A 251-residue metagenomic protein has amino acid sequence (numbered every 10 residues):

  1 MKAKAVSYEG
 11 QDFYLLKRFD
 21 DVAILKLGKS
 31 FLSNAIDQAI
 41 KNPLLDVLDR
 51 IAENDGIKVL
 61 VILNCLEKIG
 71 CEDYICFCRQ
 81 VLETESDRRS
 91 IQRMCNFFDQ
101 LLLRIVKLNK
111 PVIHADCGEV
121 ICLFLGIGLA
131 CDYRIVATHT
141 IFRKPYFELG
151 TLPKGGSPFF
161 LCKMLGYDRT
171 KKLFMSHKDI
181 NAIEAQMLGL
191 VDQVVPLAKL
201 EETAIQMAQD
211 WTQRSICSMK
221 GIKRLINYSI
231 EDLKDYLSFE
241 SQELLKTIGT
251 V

Functional and structural regions predicted by a protein language model:
M1-L63: Conserved CoA-thioester-binding segment of acyl-CoA-metabolizing enzymes
I62, I75, I127-G128, A185 (+1 more regions): Hydrophobic/aromatic residues within transmembrane alpha-helices of multi-pass small-molecule transporters
N64-F97: Glycine- (often His-adjacent) and acidic-residue-rich active-site loop that binds/positions the CoA thioester
I69, F97-L149: Glycine-rich beta-to-alpha active-site loop
L103, L125-G126, F159, K171 (+1 more regions): Alpha-helical segments flanking ligand/cofactor-binding loops in enzyme cores
Y133, K172, S176-K178, Q193: Well-ordered beta-strand positions
I135-T140, V191-F239: C-terminal long alpha-helix characteristic of the crotonase
P158-D168: Hydrophobic, secondary-structure "cap" segments at the distal end of domains
